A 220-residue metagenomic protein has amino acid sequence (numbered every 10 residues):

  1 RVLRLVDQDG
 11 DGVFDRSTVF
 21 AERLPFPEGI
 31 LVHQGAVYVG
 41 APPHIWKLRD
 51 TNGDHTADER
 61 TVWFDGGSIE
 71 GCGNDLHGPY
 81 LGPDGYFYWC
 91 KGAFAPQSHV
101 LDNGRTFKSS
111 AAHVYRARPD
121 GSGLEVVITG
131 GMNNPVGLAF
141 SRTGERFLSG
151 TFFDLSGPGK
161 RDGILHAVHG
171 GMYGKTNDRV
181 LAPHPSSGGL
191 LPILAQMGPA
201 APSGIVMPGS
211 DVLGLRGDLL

Functional and structural regions predicted by a protein language model:
R1-L220: Beta-propeller domains with acidic blade repeats across secreted/periplasmic ectodomains and cytosolic WD/CNH propellers
